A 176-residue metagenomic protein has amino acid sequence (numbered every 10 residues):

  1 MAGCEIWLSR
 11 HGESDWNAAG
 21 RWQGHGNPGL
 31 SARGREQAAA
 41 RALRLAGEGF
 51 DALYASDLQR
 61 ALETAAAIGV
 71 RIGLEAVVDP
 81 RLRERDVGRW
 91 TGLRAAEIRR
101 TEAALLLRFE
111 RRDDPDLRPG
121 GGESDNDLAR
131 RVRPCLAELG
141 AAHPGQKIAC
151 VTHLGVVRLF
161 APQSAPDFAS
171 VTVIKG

Functional and structural regions predicted by a protein language model:
G3, L62, R133-G176: Active-site-adjacent alpha-helix immediately C-terminal to a catalytic or transition-state-stabilizing loop
C4-V78, T101: Active-site-proximal alpha-helix that buttresses catalytic centers in soluble enzyme cores
D15, R60-L62, E84-D86, V156-R158: Short, active-site-adjacent cap segments at secondary-structure transitions
A18-A19, T64-A65, G88, L159-P162: Short glycine-/acidic-enriched loop or helix-start segments at secondary-structure transitions that form or flank
R21-G24, A67-V70, T91-R94, Q163-D167: Short, glycine/charged-enriched secondary-structure capping and boundary segments
P28-G29, V70-R131: Phosphate-handling substructures
A38, A42, E102, V132-L136 (+1 more regions): Short amphipathic alpha-helical/adjacent loop interface patches that line ligand and macromolecule-binding sites
A55-S56, R130, V151-T152: Short beta-strand scaffold positions
